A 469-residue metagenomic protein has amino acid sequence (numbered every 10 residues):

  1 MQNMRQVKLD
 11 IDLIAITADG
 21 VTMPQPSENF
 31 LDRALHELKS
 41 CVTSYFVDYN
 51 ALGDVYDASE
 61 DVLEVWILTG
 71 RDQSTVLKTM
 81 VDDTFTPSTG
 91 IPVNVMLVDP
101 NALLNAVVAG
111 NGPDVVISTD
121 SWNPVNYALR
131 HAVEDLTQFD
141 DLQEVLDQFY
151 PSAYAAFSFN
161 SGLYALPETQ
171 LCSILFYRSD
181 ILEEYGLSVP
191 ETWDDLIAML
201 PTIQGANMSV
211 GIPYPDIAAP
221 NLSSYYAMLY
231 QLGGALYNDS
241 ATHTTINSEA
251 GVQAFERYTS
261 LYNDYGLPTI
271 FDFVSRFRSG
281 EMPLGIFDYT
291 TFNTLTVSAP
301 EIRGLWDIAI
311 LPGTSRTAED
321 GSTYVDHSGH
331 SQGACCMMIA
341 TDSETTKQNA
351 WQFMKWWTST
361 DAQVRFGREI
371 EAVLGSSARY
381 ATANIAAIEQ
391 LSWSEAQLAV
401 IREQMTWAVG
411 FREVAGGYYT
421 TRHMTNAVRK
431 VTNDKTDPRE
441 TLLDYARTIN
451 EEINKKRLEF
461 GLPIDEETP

Functional and structural regions predicted by a protein language model:
M1-V125, T345, R439-L443, R447-P469: Conserved N-terminal structural module of periplasmic/extracytoplasmic solute-binding proteins
V7-A18, H330, W393-N450: C-terminal capping/gating helix-and-loop segments adjacent to ligand/active sites or protein-protein/ligand interfaces
C41-V42, F46-D57, S121-I174, S188 (+4 more regions): Hinge/lid segment of periplasmic solute-binding proteins
D83-S152, A156-S158, D180-E191, E281-L284 (+2 more regions): Extracytoplasmic "Venus flytrap"/periplasmic binding protein-like
M96-N105, W193-A198, L267-S279: Short helix-initiation/N-cap motifs at beta->coil->alpha
F159-E168, S173, D195-T244, A250-Q253 (+2 more regions): Extracytoplasmic/periplasmic solute-binding protein
S240-I270, L311-T314: Glycine-centered hinge/linker elements that transmit conformational signals in sensory and ligand-binding systems
A299-A378, V409: Extracytoplasmic/periplasmic substrate-recognition and gating elements
